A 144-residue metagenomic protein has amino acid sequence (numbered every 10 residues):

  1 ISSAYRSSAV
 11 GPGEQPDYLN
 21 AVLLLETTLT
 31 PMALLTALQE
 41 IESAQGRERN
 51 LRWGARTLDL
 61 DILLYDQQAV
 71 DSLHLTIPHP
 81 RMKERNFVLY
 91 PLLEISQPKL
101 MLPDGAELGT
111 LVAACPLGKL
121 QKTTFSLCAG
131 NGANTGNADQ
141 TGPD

Functional and structural regions predicted by a protein language model:
I1-S2, D61: Short, conserved beta-strand edge motifs with alternating hydrophobic and charged residues
S2-E26: Short, charge-patterned binding micro-sites
A9-Y18, L35, Q39-D144: Flexible, gly/pro- and Lys/Arg-enriched active-site loops
L23-T27, L64-Q67: Short beta-strand-to-loop capping motifs
L25-T36: Short helix/loop segment flanking the catalytic signature motif in cyclic-nucleotide metabolism enzymes
